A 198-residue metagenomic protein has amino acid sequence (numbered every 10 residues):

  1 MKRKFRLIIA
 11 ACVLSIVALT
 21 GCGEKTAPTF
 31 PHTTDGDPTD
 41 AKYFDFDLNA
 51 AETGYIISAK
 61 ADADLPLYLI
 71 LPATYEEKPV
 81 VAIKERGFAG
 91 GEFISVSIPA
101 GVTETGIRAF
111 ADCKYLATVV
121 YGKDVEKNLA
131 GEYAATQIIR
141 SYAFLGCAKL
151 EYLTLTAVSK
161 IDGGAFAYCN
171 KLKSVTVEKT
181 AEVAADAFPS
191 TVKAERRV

Functional and structural regions predicted by a protein language model:
M1-C12: Bacterial N-terminal signal peptides that target proteins for export
A18-G21: C-terminal motif of bacterial Sec signal peptides marking the signal peptidase cleavage site
G23-K25: Bacterial signal peptide processing site
A27-A61: Short beta-strand/loop segment at the start of cytosolic alpha/beta domains
L48-E52, D64-A82, G91-E104, C113-I138 (+3 more regions): Structural signature of tandem-repeat unit edges
K60-D62, R86-A89: Acidic, Ser/Thr
D62-A63, A165: Extracellular, surface-exposed repeat architectures
